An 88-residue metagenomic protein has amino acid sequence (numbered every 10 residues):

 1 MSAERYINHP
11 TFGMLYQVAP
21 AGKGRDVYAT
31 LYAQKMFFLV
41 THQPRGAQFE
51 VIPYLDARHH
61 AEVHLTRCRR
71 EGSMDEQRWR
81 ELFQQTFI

Functional and structural regions predicted by a protein language model:
M1-L55: Long, non-catalytic architectural segments outside compact domain cores
Y54-I88: Short, compact, well-ordered microdomains
